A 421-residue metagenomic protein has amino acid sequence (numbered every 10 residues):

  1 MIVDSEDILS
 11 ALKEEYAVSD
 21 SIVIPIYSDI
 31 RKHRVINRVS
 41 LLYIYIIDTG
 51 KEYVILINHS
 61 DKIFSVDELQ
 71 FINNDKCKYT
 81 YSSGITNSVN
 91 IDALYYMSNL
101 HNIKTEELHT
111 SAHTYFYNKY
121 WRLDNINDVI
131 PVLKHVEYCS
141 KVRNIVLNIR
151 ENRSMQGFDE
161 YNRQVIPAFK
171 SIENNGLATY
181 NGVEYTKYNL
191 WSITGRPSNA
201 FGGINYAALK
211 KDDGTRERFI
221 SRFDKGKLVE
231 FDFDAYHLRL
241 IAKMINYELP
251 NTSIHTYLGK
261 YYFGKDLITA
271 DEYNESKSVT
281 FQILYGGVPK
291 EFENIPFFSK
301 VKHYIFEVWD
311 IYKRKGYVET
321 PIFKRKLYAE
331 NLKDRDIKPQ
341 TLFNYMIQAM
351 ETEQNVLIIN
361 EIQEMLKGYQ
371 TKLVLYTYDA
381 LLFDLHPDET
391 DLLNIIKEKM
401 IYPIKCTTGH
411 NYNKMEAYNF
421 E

Functional and structural regions predicted by a protein language model:
M1-S111: Conserved RNase H-like, two-metal-ion catalytic cores of nucleic-acid enzymes
I2-V3, S10, Y16-A17, I26-G50 (+5 more regions): Acidic, glycine-rich two-metal-ion catalytic cores of nucleic acid-processing enzymes
L69-G84, D232, K290, K372-L375 (+1 more regions): Short glycine-rich phosphate-binding loop at a beta-alpha junction
I85, Q370, I401-P403: A generic structural signal for alpha->beta connector loops
S88, L373, I404-C406: Generic structural signal for residues in well-ordered beta-strands
S88-M155, V165-E173, K210-P339: Helical catalytic core of nucleic-acid polymerases
N175-G176, N181, P387-E421: Polymerase palm active-site segment centered on the conserved acidic dipeptide of motif C
